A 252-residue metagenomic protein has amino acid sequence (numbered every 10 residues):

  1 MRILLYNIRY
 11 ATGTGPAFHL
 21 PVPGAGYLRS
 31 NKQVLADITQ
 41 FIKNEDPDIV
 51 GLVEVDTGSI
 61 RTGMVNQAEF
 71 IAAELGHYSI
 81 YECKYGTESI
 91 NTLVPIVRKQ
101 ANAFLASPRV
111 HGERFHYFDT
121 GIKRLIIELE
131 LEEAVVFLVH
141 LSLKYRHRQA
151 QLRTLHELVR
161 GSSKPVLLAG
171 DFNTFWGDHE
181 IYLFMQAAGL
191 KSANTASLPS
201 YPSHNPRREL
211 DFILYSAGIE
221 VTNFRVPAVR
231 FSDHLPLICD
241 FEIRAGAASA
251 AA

Functional and structural regions predicted by a protein language model:
M1-E74, Y81-S89, R244-A252: N-terminal, active-site-proximal structural segment of metallo-dependent hydrolase catalytic domains
M1-L4, T12, S107-H111, I122-L138 (+1 more regions): Beta-strand-turn-beta hairpins that frame and shape the catalytic cleft of phosphate-ester-processing enzymes
N7-I8, V55, L141, D171-F172 (+1 more regions): Active-site metal-binding loops of divalent metal-dependent hydrolases
A25-N31, F115-Y117, S142-R146: Short, flexible loop segments at the rims of nucleotide/cofactor-binding pockets, characterized by
E54-E133, R225-A228: Structured beta-strand-rich core segments of catalytic domains in phosphoester-bond hydrolases
M64-E69, A150-H156: Charged helix-capping and loop-helix junction motifs
V110, F115-Y117, E130, H147-Q149 (+2 more regions): Metal-dependent phosphoester-hydrolase catalytic domains
